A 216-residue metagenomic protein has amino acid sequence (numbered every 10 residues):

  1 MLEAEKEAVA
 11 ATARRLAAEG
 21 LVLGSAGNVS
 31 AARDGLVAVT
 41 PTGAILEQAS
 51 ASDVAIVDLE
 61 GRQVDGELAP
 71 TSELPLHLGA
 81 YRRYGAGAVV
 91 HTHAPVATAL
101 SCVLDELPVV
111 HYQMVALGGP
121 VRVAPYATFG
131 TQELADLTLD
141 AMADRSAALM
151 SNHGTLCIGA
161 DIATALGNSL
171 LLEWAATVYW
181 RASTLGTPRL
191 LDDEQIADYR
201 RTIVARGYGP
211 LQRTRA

Functional and structural regions predicted by a protein language model:
M1-A216: Glycine-rich flexible loops
